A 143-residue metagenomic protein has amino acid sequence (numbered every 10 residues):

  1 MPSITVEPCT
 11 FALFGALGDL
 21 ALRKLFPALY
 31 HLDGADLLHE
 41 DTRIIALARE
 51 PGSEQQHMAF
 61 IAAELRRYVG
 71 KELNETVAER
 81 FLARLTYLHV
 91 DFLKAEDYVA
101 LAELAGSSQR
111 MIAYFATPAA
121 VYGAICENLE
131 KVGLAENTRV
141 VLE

Functional and structural regions predicted by a protein language model:
M1-Q56, A102: N-terminal low-complexity, Ser/Thr- and acidic-residue-enriched intrinsically disordered segments
E7-C9, H39-R43, L82-R84, Q109-R110 (+1 more regions): Short glycine-/polar-rich loops that comprise or flank the Walker A/P-loop and associated switch/sensor motifs
F11-L13, R43-E50, R84-V90, Y114-A116 (+1 more regions): Extended hydrophobic secondary-structure segments that form protein cores and membrane-embedded regions
L17, P118-A120: Short glycine-rich anion-binding loops that position phosphate/pyrophosphate groups of nucleotides and phosphorylated
K24-D33, I61-V69, L101-A102, I125-E130: Short, well-ordered amphipathic alpha-helices
G34-T86: Glycine-rich phosphate-binding loop and adjoining beta1-alpha1-beta2 segment of Rossmann-like nucleotide-binding folds
Y68-R110, E130-G133: A structured beta-alpha segment of the ubiquitous adenosine-cofactor-binding alpha/beta core
I112, E127-E143: Beta-strand-loop-alpha-helix segment that lines the small-molecule cofactor/substrate pocket of alpha/beta enzymes
